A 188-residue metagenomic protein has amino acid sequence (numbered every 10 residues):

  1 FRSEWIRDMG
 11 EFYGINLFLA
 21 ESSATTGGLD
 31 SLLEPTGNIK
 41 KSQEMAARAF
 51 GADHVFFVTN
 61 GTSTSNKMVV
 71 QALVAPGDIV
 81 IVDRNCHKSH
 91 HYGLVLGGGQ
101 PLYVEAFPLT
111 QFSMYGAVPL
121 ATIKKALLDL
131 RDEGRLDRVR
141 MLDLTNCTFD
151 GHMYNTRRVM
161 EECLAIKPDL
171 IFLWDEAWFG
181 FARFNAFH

Functional and structural regions predicted by a protein language model:
F1-S3: An N-cap/entry alpha-helix motif that binds or orients negatively charged groups
W5, G14-T64: Conserved N-terminal alpha-helix of the aminotransferase class I/II PLP-enzyme fold
D53-V55, G77-V80: Short active-site oxyanion
T64-A75, I81-H188: Conserved PLP-enzyme active-site core in the AAT-like
